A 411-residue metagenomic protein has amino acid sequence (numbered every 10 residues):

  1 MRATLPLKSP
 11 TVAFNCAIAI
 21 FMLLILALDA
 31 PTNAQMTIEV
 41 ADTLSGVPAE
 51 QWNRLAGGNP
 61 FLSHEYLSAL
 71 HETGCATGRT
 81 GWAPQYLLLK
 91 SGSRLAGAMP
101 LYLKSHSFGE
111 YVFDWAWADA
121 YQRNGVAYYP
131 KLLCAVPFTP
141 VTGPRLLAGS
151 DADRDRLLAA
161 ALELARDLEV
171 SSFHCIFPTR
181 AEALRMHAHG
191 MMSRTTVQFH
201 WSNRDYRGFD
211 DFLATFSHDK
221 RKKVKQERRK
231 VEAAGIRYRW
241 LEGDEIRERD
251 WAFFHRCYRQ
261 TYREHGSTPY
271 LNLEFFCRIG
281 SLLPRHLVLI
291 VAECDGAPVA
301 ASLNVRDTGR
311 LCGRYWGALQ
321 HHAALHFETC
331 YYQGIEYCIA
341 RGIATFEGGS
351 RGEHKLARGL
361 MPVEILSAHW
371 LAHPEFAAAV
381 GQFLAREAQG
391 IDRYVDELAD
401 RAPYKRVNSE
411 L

Functional and structural regions predicted by a protein language model:
I20-L411: N-acyltransferase acceptor-side catalytic subdomain
